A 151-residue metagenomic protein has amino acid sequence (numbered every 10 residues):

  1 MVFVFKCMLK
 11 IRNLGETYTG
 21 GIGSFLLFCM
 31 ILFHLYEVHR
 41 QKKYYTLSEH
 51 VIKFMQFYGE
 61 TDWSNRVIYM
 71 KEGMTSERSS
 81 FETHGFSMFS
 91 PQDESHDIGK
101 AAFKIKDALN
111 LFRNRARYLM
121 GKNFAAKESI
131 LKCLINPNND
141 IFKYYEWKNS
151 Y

Functional and structural regions predicted by a protein language model:
M1-I52: Carboxylate-rich, divalent-cation-coordinating active-site regions
F33-Y151: Pol beta-like nucleotidyltransferase catalytic core
